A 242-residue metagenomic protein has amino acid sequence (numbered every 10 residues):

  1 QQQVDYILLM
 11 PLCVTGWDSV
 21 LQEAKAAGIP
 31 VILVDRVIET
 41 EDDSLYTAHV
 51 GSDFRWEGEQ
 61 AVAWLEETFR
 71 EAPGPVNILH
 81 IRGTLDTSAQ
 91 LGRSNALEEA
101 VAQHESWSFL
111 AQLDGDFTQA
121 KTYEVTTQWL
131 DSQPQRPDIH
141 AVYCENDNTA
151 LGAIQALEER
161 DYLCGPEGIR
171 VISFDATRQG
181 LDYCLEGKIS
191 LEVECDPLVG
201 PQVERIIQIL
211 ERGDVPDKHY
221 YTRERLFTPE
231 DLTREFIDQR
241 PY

Functional and structural regions predicted by a protein language model:
D5-A26, L97, A111-D182: Hydrophobic alpha-helical
Y6, P11, T47-A48, N77-L85: Short beta-strand segments enriched in small/hydrophobic residues
S19-W56, N77, T177-Y183: Flexible loop/hinge segments that line or gate small-molecule binding clefts
H49-V76, T122-V125, A176-G180, C195-R212: Hydrophobic alpha-helical segments within soluble ligand-binding/sensing domains
E57-W64, S88-W107, K121, V125 (+1 more regions): Short, solvent-exposed amphipathic alpha-helices that sit in or adjacent to ligand/effector-binding or catalytic
I81-A89, A100-V101, C195-Y242: Hinge/cleft segment of the Venus flytrap/periplasmic-binding protein
H140-A141, Q155-P197, E204-R223: Exported/periplasmic ABC-transporter solute-binding proteins
